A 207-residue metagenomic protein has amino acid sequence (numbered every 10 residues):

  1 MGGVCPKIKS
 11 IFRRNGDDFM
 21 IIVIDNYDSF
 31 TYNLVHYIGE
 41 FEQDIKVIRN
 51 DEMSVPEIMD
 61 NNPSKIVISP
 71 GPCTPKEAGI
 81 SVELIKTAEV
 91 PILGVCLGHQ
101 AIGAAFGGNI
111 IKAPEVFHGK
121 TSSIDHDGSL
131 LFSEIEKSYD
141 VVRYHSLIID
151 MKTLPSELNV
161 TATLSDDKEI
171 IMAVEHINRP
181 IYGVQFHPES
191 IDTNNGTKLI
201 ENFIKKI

Functional and structural regions predicted by a protein language model:
K7-F19: Short, Lys/Arg-enriched N-terminal segments with co-localized hydrophobic residues within the first ~10-30 amino acids
F19, P63-E134, I200-E201: Cysteine-nucleophile active-site neighborhood
I21-F41: Short, charged N-terminal beta->alpha structural module
D44-E52: A short beta-strand-loop structural module common to alpha/beta enzyme folds
S54-N62: Short amphipathic alpha-helix with an adjacent loop that forms part of the alpha/beta core around
T121-S123, I171-A173, G183: Conserved hydrophobic/aromatic beta-strand scaffold that supports enzyme active sites
L130-N178: Catalytic beta-strand/loop cores that center a nucleophilic Ser/Cys/Thr and support acyl-enzyme chemistry
S190-I207: Acyltransferase
